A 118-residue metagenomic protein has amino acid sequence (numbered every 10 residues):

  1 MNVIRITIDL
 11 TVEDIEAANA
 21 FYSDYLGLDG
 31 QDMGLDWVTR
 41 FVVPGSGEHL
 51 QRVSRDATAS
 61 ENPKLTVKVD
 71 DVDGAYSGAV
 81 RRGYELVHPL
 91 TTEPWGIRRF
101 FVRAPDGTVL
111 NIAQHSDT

Functional and structural regions predicted by a protein language model:
M1-N19, G47, P63-L65, A113-T118: N-terminal beta-strand motif that seeds the catalytic metal site of vicinal oxygen chelate
D9, D29-L35, T91-E93, D117: Conserved catalytic-core motifs of GNAT/GCN5-like acyltransferases
D14-I15, L65-V109: Vicinal oxygen chelate
D24-Q31, G83-E85: Conserved acetyl-CoA-binding loop of GNAT-fold acetyltransferases
L28-P63, V109-Q114: Conserved short beta-strand elements that form part of the metal-binding/catalytic scaffold of enzyme active sites
V53, P94, F101, I112-T118: Short beta->alpha transition motifs characteristic of CBS
